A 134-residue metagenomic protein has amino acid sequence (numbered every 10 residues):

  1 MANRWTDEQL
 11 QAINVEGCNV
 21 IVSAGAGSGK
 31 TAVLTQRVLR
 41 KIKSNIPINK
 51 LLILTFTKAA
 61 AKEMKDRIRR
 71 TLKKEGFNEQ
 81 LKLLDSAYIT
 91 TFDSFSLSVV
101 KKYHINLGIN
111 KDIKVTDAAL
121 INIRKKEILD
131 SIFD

Functional and structural regions predicted by a protein language model:
M1-L107: P-loop NTPase Walker
L81-Y88, H104-D134: ATP-hydrolysis module of ASCE/P-loop NTPase motor domains, specifically the Walker B Asp-Glu catalytic pair
